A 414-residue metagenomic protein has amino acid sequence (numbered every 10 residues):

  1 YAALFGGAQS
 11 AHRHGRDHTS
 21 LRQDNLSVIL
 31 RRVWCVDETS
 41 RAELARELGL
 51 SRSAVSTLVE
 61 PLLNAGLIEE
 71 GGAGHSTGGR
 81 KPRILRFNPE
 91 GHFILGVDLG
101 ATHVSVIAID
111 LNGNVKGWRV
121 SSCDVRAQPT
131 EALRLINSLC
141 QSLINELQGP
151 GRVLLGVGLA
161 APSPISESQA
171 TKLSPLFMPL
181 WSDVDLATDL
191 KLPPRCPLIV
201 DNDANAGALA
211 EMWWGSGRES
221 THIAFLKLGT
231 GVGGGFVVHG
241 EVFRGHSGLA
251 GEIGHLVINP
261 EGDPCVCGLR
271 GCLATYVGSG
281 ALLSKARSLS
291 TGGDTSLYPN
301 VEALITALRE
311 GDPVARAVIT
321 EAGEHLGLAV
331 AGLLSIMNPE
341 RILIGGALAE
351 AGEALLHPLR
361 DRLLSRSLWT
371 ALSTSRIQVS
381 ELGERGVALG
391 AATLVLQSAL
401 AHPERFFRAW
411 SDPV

Functional and structural regions predicted by a protein language model:
Y1-F5, H18, Q23, R31-W34 (+2 more regions): Glycine-rich phosphate-binding/hydrolytic loop that grips phosphoryl groups
Y1-K81, L85, C196, P403-V414: Nucleotide/phosphate-binding catalytic cleft detector across ATP-hydrolyzing and phosphate-transferring enzymes
G6, H12-R16, D24, V28 (+3 more regions): Short glycine-rich, Thr/Ser-proximal phosphate-binding strand/loop in the N-terminal lobe of ATP-dependent enzymes
S40, A161, L273-L343: A mobile "lid/hinge" subdomain adjacent to the ATP/sugar-phosphate binding pocket shared across diverse ATP-dependent
G79-W118, F225-V238: Gly/Thr-rich phosphate-binding beta-strand-loop-beta motif of the actin/hexokinase/Hsp70
V115, R119-H222, A354-S365: Glycine-rich phosphate-binding loop and adjoining helix at the ATP-binding site of ATP-dependent phosphoryl-transfer
P194-C196, V200-A204, I258-G293: Glycine-rich phosphate-binding loop plus the immediately following alpha-helix
R218-V277: Glycine-rich phosphate-binding loop of actin/hexokinase-like ATP-binding domains
